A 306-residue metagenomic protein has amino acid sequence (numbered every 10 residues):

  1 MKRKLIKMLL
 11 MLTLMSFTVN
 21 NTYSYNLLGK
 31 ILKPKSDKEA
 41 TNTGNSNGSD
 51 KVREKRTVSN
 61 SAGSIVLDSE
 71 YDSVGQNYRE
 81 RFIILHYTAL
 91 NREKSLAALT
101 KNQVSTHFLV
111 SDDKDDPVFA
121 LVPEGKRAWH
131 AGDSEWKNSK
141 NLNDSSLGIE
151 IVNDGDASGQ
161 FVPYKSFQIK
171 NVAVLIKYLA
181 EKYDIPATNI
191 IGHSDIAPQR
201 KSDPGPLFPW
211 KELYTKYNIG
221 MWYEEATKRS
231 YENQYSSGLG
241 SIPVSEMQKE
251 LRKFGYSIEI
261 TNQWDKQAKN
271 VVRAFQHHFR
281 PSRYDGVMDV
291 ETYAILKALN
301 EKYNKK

Functional and structural regions predicted by a protein language model:
M1-L9: Bacterial N-terminal signal peptides that target proteins for export
L9-F17: Bacterial N-terminal signal peptides
T22-S24: Boundary at the C-terminal end of the N-terminal hydrophobic targeting segment
G29-I31, K35, E39, G44-T188: Active-site-adjacent loop/helix surface patches within enzyme catalytic domains that shape the substrate-binding cleft
G155, F161-F167, A173-E259, N270-R283 (+1 more regions): Basic/polar, cationic surfaces and motifs that engage anionic cell-wall and phosphate/carboxylate ligands
N262, G286: Acidic, glycine-anchored loop motifs typical of Ca2+
E301-K306: C-terminal extensions
